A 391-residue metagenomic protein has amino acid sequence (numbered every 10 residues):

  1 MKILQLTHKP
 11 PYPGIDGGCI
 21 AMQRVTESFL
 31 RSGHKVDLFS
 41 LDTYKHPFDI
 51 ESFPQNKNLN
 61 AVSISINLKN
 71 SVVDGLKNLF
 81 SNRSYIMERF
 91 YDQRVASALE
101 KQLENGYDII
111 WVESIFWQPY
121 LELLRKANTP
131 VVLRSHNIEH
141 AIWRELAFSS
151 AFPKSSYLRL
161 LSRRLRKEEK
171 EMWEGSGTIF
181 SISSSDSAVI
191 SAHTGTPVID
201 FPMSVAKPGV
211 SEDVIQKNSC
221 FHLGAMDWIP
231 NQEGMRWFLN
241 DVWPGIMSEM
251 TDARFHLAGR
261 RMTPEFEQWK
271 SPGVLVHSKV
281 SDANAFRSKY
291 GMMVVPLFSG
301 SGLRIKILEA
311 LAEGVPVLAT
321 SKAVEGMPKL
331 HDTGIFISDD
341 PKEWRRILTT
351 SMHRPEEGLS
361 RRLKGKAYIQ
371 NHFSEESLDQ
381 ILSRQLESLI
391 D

Functional and structural regions predicted by a protein language model:
M1-A61, N105: N-terminal subdomain of nucleotide-sugar transferases
H8, V72-I86, V131-K167, A225: Acceptor-binding helix/loop patch of EC 2.4 sugar-transfer enzymes, predominantly nucleotide-sugar-dependent
L158-V210: Donor nucleotide-sugar binding/catalytic pocket of nucleotide-sugar-dependent glycosyltransferases
G177, S288-G302, E313-P316: Acidic donor-binding loop of glycosyltransferase active sites
D200-P272, V276-K289: Conserved catalytic-core segment of nucleotide-activated headgroup transferases in glycan assembly
K306-A310, P316-T320: Short hydrophobic beta-strand element within catalytic cores of glycosyltransferases and related nucleotide-activated
G334-K342, T350-E356: Conserved acidic donor-binding segment of nucleotide-sugar-dependent glycosyltransferases
H353-E387: A charged, aromatic-enriched C-terminal amphipathic alpha-helix characteristic of glycosyltransferases across folds
